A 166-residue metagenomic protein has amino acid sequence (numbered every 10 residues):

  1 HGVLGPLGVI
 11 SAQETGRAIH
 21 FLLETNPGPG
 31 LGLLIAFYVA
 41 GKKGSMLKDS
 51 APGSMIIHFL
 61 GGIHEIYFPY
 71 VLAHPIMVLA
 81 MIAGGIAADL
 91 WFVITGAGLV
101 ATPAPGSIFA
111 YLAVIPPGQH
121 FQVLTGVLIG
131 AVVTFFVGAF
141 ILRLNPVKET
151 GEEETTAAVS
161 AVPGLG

Functional and structural regions predicted by a protein language model:
H1-P163: Pore-lining transmembrane helices
